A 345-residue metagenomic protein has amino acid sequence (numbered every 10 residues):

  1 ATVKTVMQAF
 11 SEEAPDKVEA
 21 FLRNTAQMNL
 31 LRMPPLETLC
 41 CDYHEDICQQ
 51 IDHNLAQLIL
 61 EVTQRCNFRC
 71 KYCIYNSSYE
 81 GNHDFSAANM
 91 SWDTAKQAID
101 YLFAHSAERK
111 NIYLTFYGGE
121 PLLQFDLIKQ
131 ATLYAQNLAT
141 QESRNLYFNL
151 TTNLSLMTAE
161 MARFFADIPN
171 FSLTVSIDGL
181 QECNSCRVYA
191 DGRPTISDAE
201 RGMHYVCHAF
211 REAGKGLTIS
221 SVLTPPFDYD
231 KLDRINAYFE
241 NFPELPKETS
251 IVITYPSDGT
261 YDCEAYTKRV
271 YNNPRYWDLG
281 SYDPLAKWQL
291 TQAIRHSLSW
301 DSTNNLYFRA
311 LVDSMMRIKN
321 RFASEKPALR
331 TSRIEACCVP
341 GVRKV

Functional and structural regions predicted by a protein language model:
A1-I59: Long, charge-rich, low-complexity alpha-helical segments
H53, Q57-D93: Canonical Radical SAM [4Fe-4S] cluster-binding loop centered on the CxxxCxxC motif and its immediate flanking residues
V62, G118-G119: Short acidic donor-binding/metal-coordinating loop in glycosyltransferase active sites
C66, C70, F116, L150: Conserved, mostly hydrophobic/aromatic
F68-C73, Y79-N82, Q181-S185, T260-A265: Short acidic/His/Gly/Ser-rich catalytic and metal-binding motifs that mark active-site loops of diverse hydrolases
A95-T115, Q124-D258: Radical SAM/AdoMet-radical enzyme domain recognition
C186-E200, H204-K344: Radical SAM enzyme [4Fe-4S]-AdoMet core and its adjacent flexible, acidic and glycine-rich loops/tails across
